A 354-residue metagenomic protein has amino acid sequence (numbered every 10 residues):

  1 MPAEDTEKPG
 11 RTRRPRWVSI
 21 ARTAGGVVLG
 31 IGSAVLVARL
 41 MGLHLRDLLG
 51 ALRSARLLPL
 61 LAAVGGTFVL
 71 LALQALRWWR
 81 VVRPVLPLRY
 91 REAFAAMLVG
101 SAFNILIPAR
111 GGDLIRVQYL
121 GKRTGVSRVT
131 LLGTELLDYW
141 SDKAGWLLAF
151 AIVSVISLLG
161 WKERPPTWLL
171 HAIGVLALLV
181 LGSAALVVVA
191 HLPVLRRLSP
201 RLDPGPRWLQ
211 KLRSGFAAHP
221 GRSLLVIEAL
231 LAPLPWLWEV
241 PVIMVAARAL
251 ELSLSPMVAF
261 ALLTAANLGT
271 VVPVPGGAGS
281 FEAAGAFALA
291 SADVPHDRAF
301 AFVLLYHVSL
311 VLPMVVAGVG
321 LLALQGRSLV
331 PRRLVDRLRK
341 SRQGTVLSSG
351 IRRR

Functional and structural regions predicted by a protein language model:
M1-L98, I156-V271, S309-R354: Predominantly cytoplasmic-facing regulatory/coupling regions of multi-pass membrane proteins
A72-L76, I107-V117, M257, T270-A286: Transmembrane helix boundary and interhelical junction motifs in multipass membrane proteins
R91-A95, G112-D113, V126-Y139, L147 (+1 more regions): Membrane-interface alpha-helices at helix entry/exit sites of multi-pass transporters
F94-G125: Extended non-transmembrane interhelical loops and adjacent amphipathic helices of multipass membrane proteins
A95-L106, G133-S141, A261-V272, A301-S309: Alpha-helical transmembrane segments of polytopic membrane transporters and translocases
L120-S127, A283-R298: Interfacial segments of multi-pass membrane proteins
D138-I156: Hydrophobic alpha-helical transmembrane segments of ABC transporter permease domains
G145, A149, R298, L305-A317: A small-residue-rich subset of transmembrane alpha-helices
